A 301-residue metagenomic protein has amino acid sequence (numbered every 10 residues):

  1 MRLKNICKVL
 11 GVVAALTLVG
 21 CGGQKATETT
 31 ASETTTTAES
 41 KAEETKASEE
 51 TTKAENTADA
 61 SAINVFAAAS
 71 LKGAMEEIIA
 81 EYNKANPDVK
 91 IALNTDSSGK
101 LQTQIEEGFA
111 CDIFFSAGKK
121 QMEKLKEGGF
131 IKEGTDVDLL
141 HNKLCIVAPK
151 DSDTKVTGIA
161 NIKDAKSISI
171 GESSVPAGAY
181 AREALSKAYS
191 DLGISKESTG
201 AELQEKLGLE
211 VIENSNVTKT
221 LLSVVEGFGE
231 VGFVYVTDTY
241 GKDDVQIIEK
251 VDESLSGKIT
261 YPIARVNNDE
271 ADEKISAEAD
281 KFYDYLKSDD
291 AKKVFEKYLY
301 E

Functional and structural regions predicted by a protein language model:
M1-V9: Bacterial Sec-dependent N-terminal signal peptides
V12: Pyridoxal 5′-phosphate
T17-G20: C-terminal motif of bacterial Sec signal peptides marking the signal peptidase cleavage site
G22-A80, K84, G99, K119 (+3 more regions): Exported/periplasmic ABC-transporter solute-binding proteins
N86-L93: A generic structural motif
D88, A110-C111, G229: Short, high-confidence coil segments that cap the C-terminus of an alpha-helix and link into the following beta-strand
T95-T103, C111-K126: Ligand-binding clamshell of periplasmic/extracellular solute-binding protein-like
G128-D136: A short, gly/pro- and small-residue-rich
